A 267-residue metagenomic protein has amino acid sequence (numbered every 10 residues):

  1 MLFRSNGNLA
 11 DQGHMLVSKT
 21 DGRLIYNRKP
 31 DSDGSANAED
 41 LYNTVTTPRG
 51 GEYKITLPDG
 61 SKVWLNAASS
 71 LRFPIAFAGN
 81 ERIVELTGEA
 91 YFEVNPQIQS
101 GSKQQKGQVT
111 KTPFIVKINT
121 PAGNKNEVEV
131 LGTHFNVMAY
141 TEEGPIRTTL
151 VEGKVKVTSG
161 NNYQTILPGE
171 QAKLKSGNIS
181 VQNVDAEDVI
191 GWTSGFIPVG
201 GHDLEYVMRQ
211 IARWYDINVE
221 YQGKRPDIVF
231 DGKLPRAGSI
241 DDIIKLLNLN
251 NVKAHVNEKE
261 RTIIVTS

Functional and structural regions predicted by a protein language model:
M1-S267: A residue-level detector for the "anchor" residue at the start of short, highly conserved motifs
